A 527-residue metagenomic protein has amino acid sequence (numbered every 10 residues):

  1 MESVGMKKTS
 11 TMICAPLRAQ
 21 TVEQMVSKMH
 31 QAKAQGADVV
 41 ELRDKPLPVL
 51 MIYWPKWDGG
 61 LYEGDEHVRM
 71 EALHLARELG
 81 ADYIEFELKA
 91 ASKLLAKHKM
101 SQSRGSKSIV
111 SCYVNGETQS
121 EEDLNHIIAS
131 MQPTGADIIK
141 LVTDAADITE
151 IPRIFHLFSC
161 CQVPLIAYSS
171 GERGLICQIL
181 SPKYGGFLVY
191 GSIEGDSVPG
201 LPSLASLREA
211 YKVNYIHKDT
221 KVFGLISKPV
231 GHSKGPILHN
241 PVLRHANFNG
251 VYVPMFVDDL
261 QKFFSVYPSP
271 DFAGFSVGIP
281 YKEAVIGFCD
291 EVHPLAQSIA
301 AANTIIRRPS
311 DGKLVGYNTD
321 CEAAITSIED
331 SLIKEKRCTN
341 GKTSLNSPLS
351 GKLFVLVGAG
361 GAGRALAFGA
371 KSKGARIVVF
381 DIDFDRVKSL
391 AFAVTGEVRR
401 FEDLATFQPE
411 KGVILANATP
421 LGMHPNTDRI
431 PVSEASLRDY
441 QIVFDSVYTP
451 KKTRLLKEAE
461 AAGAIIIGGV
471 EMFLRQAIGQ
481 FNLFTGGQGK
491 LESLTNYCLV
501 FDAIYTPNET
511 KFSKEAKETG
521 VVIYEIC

Functional and structural regions predicted by a protein language model:
M1-S27, A210-T220: N-terminal amphipathic alpha-helix/helix-capping segment at the start of soluble metabolic enzymes
M12-Q35, V39-S103, K107-S120: Active-site beta->alpha loop and helix N-cap motifs at the rims of alpha/beta catalytic domains
V49-K93, V285-L349: Glycine/small-residue-rich loop that forms an oxyanion/phosphate-binding "nest" at active or ligand-binding sites
Y83, K89-K221: Catalytic alpha/beta core domains of metabolic enzymes, predominantly
T220-K336, P507, V522: Phosphate/diphosphate ligand-binding glycine-rich loop within oxidoreductases
K228, A359-G360: Glycine-rich Rossmann-fold phosphate-binding loop(s) that bind the pyrophosphate of adenine dinucleotide cofactors
K373-V394: NAD(P)-binding Rossmann-fold cofactor-contacting core
V394-E471, E492-Y524: Rossmann-like adenosine-cofactor binding region
